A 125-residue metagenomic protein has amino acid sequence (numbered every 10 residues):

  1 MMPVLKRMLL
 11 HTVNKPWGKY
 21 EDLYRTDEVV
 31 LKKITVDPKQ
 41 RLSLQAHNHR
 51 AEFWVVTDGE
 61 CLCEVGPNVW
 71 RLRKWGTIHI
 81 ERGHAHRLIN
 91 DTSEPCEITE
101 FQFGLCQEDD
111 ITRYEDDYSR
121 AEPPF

Functional and structural regions predicted by a protein language model:
M1-P3, W17, V36-P38, T77-H79: Extended recognition/assembly regions associated with phosphoester-bond processing machinery
P3-K15, R87-F125: Double-stranded beta-helix
L9-A51: A short glycine-rich, His/Asp/Glu-containing loop-to-beta-strand
V29, H49-L62, G66: Glycine- and acidic-residue-biased ligand/ion/polar-headgroup-sensing regions
Q40, H49-R50, N68, H84-A85 (+1 more regions): A generic "binding-loop/recognition-motif" signal
S43-Q45, W54, C63-E64, I80 (+2 more regions): Short beta-strand His + acidic residue motifs that chelate non-heme Fe in jelly-roll/DSBH and cupin folds
P67-A85: Short acidic-glycine-tyrosine-enriched beta hairpin
